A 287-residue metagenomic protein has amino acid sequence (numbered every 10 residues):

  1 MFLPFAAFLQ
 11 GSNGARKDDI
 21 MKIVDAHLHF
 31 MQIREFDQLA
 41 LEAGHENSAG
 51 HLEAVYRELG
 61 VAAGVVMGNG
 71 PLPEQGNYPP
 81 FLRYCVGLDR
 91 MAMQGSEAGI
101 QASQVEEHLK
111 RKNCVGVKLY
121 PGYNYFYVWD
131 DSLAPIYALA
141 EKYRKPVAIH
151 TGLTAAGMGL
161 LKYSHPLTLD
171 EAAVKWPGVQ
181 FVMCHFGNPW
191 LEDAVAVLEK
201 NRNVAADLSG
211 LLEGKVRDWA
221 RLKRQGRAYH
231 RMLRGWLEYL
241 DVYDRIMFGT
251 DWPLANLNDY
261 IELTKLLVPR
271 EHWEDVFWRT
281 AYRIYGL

Functional and structural regions predicted by a protein language model:
L3-P4, F8, N13-F30, E35-A63 (+3 more regions): Mid-to-C-terminal alpha-helical segments outside catalytic/metal-binding sites
V24-L28, G64-V66, Y84-V86, V115-K118 (+4 more regions): Hydrophobic faces of well-ordered beta-strands that scaffold small-molecule active sites in alpha/beta enzyme cores
M31-R34, P71-E74, M91-Q94, N124 (+4 more regions): Active-site environment of divalent metal-dependent phosphoester hydrolases
G50-H51, G70-Q75, G99-V105, P166-L169 (+2 more regions): Alpha-helical scaffolding within the catalytic cores of extracellular/periplasmic polymer-degrading hydrolases
Y56, V117, A140, H185 (+4 more regions): Conserved, mostly hydrophobic/aromatic
P71-S164: Active-site gating/metal-coordination segments in enzymes
E74-D89, L198-G210, I261-P269: Short, electropositive alpha-helical surface patch
W129-M247: Catalytic pocket-lining loop regions of alpha/beta-barrel enzymes, especially the amidohydrolase/enolase/GH5 lineages
